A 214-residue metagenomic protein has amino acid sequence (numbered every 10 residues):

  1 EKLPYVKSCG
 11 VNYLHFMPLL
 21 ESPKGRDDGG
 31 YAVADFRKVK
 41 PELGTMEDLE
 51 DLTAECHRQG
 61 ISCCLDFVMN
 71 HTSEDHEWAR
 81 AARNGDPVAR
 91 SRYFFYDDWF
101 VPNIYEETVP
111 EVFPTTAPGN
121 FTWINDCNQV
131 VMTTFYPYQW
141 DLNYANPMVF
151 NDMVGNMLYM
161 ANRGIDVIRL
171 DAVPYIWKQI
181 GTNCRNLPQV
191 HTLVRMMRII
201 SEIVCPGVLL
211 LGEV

Functional and structural regions predicted by a protein language model:
E1-N151, N162, V173-V214: Acidic/aromatic-lined carbohydrate-recognition and catalytic surfaces of CAZymes acting on diverse glycans
D166: Receiver (REC) domain switch/active-site residues of two-component response regulators
